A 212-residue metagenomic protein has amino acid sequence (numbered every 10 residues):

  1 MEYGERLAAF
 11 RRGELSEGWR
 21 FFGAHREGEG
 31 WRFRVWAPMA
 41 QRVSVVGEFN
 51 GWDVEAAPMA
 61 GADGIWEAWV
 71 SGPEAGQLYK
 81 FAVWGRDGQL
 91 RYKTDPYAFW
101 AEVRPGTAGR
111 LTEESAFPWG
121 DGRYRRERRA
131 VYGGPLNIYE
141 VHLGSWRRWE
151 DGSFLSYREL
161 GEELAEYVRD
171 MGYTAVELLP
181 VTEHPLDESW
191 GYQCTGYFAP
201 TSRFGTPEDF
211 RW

Functional and structural regions predicted by a protein language model:
M1-R32, A60-E140, S145-G152, E159: The feature marks proteins involved in alpha-glucan
W36-V43: Short proline/glycine-enriched turn/loop motifs at strand-loop junctions of beta-rich domains
V43-V45, Y79: Short beta-strand elements bearing conserved aromatic residues within extracellular beta-rich modules
V46, H142-G144, L179, P200: Conserved residues at the C-terminal ends of beta-strands
E48-D53, R86: Change "in extracellular beta-sheet-rich domains … of secreted and cell-surface proteins" to "in beta-sheet-rich domains
R126-R128, G161-G172: Short amphipathic alpha-helices and their capping/turn segments at secondary-structure boundaries
L155, E166-R211: Aromatic-lined carbohydrate-binding/catalytic grooves of carbohydrate-active enzymes
